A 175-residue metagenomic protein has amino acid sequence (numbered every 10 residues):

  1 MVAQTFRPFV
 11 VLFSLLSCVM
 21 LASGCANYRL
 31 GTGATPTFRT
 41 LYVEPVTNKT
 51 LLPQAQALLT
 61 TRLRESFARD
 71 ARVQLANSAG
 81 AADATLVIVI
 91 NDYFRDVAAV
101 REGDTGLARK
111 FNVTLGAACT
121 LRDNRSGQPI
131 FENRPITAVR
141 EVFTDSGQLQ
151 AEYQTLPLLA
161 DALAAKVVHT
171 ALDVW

Functional and structural regions predicted by a protein language model:
M1-F6: N-terminal secretory signal peptides that target proteins for export/translocation
V10-S23: Bacterial N-terminal signal peptides
C18, T40, D83-V87: A residue-level signal for beta-strand positions that form part of recognition/binding surfaces within mature
S23-E65, R69-G80, R125, P135 (+3 more regions): A structural "domain/chain start" motif
R29, D70-Q74, G80-I130, V139-Q150: Surface-exposed short loop/turn segments
T50-T61, A108-N112, Q150-A162: Soluble non-cytosolic domains of exported or imported proteins
